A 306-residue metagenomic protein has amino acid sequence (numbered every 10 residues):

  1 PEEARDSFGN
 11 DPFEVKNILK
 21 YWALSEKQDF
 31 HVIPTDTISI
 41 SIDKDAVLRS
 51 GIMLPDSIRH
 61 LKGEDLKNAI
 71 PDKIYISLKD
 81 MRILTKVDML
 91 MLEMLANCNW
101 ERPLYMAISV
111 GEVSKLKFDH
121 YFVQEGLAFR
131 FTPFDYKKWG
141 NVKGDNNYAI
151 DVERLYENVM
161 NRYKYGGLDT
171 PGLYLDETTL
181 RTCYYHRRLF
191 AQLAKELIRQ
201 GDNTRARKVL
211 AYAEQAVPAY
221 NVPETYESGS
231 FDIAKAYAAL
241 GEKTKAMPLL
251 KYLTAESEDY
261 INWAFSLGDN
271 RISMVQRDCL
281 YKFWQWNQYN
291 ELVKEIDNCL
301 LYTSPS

Functional and structural regions predicted by a protein language model:
P1-S304: ER/secretory pathway lumenal C-terminal domains and tails of membrane proteins involved in glycoprotein biogenesis
